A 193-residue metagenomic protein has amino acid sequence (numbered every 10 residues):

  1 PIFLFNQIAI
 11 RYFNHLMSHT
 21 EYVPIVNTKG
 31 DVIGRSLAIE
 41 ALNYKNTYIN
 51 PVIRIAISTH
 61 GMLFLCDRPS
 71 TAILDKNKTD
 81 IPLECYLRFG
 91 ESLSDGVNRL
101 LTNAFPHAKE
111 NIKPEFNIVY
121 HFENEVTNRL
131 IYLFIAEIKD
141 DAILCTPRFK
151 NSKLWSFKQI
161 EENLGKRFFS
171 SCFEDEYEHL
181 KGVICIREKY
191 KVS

Functional and structural regions predicted by a protein language model:
P1-L16: N-terminal amphipathic/basic-hydrophobic helices that include classical n-h-c signal peptides and signal-anchor
L16, Y48, E125-R129: Short coil/turn motifs at beta-sheet boundaries
S18-R54: Acidic, metal-coordinating catalytic segment for phosphate/diphosphate chemistry, firing primarily on the Nudix
N27, S58-T59, F122: Acidic surface patches and DE-rich sequence motifs
I39-I53, S58-T102: Conserved Nudix-box catalytic region and its N-terminal flanking loop in Nudix hydrolases and closely related
T71, S92-S94, N98, T102-A142: Active-site segment of metal-dependent pyrophosphate-handling enzymes, primarily the Nudix hydrolase catalytic core
N77-T79, F89, I118, E125-S193: Nudix hydrolase/Nudix homology domain
